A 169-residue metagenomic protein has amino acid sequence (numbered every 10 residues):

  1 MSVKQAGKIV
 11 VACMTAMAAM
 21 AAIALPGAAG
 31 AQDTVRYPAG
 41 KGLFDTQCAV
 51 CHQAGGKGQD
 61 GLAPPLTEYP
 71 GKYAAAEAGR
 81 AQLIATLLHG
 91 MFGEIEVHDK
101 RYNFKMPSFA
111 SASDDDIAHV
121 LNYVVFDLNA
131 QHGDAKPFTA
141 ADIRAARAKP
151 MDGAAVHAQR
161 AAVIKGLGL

Functional and structural regions predicted by a protein language model:
M1-V10: N-terminal secretory signal peptides that target proteins for export/translocation
V11-A24: Bacterial N-terminal signal peptides
G27-F44, G58, G71-A74: Electrostatic cytochrome c docking/interface patches
R36-A39, G79, L83, D116-I117: Stable alpha-helical elements in mature extracytoplasmic
G40, F44-A54, V120-Y123: The canonical Cys-X-X-Cys-His
H52, L88-M91, L128: Protein kinase-like catalytic domain
K57-I95, N103-S113: Gly/Gly-Pro-rich "capping" loops immediately C-terminal to redox-active cysteine motifs in periplasmic/lumenal
F109-A110, D114-L169: Flexible coil segments in periplasmic/lumen-exposed cytochrome c-class electron-transfer proteins
